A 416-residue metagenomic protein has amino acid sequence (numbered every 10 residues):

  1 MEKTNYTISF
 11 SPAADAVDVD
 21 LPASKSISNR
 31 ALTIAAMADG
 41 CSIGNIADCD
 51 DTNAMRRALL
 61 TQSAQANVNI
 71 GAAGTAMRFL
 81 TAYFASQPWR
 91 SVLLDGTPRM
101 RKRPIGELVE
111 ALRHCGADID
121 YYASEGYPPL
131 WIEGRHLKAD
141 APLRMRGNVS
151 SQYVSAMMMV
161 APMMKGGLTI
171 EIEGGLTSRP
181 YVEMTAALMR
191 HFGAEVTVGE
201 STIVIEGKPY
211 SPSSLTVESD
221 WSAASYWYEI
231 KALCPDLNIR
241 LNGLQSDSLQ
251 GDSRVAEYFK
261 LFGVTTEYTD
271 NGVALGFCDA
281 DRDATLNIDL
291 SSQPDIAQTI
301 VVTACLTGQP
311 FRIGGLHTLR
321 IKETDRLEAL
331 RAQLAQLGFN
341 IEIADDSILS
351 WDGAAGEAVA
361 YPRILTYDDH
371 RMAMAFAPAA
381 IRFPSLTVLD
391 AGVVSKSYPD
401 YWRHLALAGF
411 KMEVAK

Functional and structural regions predicted by a protein language model:
M1-K416: Short, structured segments at the rim of ligand-binding sites
